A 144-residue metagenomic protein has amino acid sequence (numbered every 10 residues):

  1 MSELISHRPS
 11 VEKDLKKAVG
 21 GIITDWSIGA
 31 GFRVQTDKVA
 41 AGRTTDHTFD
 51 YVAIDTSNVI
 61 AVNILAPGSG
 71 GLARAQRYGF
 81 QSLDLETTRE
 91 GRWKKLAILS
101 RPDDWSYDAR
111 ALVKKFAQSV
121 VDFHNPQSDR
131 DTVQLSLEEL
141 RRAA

Functional and structural regions predicted by a protein language model:
S2-D37, A144: Acidic-basic catalytic patches of nuclease active cores, encompassing PD-(D/E)XK and other metal-cofactor nuclease
V39, I64-G68, I98-P102: Structural motif
T45-T48: A short, glycine/Asx- and small/polar-enriched loop/turn that sits immediately N-terminal to a beta-strand
V52-V62: Active-site beta-strand-loop-beta-strand hairpin of nuclease catalytic cores that positions key catalytic residues
G68-Q81, W105-D108: Active-site-adjacent loop/helix micro-motif of nuclease/hydrolase catalytic cores
L85-R92: Arginine/glycine-rich "motif VI" loop of SF2 helicases in the C-terminal RecA-like domain
K94-L96: Hydrophobic/aromatic residues located in beta-strands of well-ordered beta-sheets within soluble catalytic
I98-A144: Domain-level recognition of nuclease-like catalytic cores that cleave nucleotide substrates
